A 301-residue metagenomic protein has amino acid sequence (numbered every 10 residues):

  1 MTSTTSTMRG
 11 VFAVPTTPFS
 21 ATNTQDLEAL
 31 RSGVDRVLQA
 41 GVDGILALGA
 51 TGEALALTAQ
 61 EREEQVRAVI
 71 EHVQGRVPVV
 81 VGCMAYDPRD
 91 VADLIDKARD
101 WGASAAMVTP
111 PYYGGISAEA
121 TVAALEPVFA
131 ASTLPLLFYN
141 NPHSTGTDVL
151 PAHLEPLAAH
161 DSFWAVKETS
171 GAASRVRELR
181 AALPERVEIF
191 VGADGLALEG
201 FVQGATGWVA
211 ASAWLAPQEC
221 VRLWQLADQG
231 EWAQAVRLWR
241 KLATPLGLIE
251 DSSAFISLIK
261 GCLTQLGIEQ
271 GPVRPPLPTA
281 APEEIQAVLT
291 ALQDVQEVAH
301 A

Functional and structural regions predicted by a protein language model:
M1-S6, A299-A301: Basic/polar N-terminal segments that are highly enriched at the extreme N-terminus, encompassing both cleavable
S3-D148: Active-site beta->alpha loop and helix N-cap motifs at the rims of alpha/beta catalytic domains
G10-P18, R36, A40-V42, V202-A205 (+1 more regions): C-terminal alpha-helical cap/extension of soluble enzyme domains
L30, R62, V66, V91 (+8 more regions): A general structural signal for well-ordered alpha-helical segments in protein cores
A40, E64, A68-H72, K97-W101 (+7 more regions): Alpha-helical structural signal in soluble globular domains
L57-Q60, D93, A118-T121, V149-P151 (+4 more regions): Short secondary-structure transition/capping segments
A130-A131, P142-E250: Catalytic alpha/beta core domains of metabolic enzymes, predominantly
